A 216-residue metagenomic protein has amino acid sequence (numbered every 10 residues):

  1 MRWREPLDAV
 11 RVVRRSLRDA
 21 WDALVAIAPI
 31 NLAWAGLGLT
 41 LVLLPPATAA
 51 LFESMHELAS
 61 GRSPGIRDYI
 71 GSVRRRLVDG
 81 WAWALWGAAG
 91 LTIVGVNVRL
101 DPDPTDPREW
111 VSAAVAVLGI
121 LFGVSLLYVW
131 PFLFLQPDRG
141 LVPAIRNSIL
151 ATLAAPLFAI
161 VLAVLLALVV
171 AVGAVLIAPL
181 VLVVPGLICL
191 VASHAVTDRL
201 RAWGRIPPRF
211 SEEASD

Functional and structural regions predicted by a protein language model:
M1-V111, V115, L126-D216: Helix-coil boundary and N-terminal low-complexity module in membrane systems
L121-S125: Faces of alpha-helical transmembrane segments in polytopic inner-membrane proteins
